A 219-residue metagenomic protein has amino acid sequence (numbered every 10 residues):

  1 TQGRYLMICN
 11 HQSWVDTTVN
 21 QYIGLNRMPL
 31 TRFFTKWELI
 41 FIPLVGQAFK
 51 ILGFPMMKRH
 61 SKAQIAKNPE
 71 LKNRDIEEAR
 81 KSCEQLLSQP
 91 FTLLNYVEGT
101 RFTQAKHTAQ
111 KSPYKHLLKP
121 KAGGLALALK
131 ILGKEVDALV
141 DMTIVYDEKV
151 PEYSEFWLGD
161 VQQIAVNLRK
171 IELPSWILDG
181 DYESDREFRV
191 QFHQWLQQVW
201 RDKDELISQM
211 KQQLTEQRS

Functional and structural regions predicted by a protein language model:
T1-L6, S219: Membrane-proximal helical "anchor" segments flanking the first transmembrane region of inner-membrane enzymes
Y5-N68: Catalytic core of membrane glycerolipid acyltransferases/transacylases, capturing the structured, soluble-facing
L6-I8, L94, V140, W200-R201: Conserved beta-strand elements of the Class I
V19, E78-A79, G124-L127: Well-ordered alpha-helical segments embedded in enzymatic catalytic cores
I40-P55, H60, L87-D181: A cross-family acyltransferase "interaction/gating" segment
Q64-R74, T108-K115: Short, flexible/disordered intra-domain loops and linkers
L71-E84: A Trp-anchored, charged/polar loop motif used as the substrate-binding/catalytic surface of acyl/ester-handling
D179-S219: Accessory terminal regions of nucleic-acid processing enzymes
